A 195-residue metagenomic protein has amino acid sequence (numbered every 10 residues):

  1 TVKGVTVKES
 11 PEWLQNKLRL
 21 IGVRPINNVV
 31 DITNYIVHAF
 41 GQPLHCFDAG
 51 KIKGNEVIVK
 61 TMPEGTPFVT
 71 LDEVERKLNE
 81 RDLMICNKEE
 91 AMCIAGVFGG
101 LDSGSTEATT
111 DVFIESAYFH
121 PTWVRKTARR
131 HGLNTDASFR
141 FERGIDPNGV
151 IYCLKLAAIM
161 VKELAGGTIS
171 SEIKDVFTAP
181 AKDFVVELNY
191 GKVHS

Functional and structural regions predicted by a protein language model:
T1-S195: RNA/tRNA-interacting regions in translation and RNA-turnover enzymes
